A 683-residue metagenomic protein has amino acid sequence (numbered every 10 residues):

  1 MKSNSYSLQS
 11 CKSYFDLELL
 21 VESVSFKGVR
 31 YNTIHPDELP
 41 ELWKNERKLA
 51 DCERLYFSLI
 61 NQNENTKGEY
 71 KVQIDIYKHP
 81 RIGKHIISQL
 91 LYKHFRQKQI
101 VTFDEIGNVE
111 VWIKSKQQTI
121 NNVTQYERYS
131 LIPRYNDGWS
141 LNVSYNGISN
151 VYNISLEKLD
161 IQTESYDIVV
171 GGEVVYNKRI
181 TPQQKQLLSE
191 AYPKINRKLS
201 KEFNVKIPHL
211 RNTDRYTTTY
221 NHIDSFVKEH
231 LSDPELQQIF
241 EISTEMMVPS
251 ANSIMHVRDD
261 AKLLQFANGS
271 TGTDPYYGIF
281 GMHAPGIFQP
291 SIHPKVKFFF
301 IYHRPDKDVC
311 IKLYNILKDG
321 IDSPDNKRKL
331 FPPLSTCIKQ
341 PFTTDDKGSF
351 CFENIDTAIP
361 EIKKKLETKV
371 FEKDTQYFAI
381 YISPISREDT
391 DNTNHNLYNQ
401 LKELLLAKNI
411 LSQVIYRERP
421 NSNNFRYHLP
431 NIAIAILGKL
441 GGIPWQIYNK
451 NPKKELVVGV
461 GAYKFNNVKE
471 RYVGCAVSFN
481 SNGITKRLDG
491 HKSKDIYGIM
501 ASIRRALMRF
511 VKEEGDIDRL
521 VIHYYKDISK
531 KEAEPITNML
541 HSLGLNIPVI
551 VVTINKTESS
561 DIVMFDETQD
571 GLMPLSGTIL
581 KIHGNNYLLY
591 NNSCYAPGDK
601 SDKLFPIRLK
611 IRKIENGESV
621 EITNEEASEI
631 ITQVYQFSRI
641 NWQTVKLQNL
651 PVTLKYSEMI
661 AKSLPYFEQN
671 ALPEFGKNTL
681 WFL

Functional and structural regions predicted by a protein language model:
M1-N153, K158, C351-E353, K365-D374 (+1 more regions): Long, contiguous domain-sized segments
V123-Q125, N136-R417, L672-L683: Extended, highly charged clamp/arch subdomains and adjacent linkers that form or line substrate-binding channels
